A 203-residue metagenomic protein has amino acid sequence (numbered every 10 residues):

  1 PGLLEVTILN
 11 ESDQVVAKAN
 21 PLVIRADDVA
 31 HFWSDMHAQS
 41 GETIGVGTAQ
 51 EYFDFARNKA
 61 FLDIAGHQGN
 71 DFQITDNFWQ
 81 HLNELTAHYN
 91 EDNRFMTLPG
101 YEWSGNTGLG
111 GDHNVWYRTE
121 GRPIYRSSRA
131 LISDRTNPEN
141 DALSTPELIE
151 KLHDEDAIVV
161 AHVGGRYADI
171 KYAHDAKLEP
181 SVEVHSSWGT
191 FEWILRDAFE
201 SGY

Functional and structural regions predicted by a protein language model:
P1-Y203: Extended, charged catalytic domains and RNA/DNA-binding interfaces, predominantly in divalent-metal-using enzymes
